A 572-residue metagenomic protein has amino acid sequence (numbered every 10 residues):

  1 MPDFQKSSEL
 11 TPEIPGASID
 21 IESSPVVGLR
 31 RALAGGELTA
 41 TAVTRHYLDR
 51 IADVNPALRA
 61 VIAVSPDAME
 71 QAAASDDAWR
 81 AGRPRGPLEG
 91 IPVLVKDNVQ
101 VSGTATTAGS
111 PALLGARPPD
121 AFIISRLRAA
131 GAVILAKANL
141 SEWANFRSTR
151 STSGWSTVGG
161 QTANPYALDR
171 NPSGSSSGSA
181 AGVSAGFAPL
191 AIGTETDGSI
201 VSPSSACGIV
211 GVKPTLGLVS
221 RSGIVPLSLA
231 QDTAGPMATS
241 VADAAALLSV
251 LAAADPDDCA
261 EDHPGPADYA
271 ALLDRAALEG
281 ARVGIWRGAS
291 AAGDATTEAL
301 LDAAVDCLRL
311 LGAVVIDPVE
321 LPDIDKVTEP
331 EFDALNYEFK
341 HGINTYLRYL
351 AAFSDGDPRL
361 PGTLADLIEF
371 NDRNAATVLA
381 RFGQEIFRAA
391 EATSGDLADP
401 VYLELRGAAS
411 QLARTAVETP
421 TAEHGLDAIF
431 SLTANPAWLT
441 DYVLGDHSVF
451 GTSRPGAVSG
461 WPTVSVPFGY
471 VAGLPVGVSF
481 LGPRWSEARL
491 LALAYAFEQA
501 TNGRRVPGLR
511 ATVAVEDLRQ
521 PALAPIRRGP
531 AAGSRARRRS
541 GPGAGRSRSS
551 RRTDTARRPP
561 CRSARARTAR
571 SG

Functional and structural regions predicted by a protein language model:
M1-D77, G103, R287, D302-A313 (+4 more regions): An N-terminal boundary/leader segment
E22, G90, V99-A105, Q231-T233 (+1 more regions): Gly/Ser-rich, acidic/histidine-flanked active-site/gating loops
T39-T41, A57-L58, P84, E89-I91 (+9 more regions): Loop/turn elements at helix/coil->beta-strand transitions in domains of secreted/extracellular proteins
D53, V133, S184-G284, D302-L310 (+3 more regions): Structural helix-boundary/capping segments
L88-A234, C259, W286-G288, I429-L444: Short glycine/serine-rich loop/turn segments
E89-A108, L272-W286, Y337-L412, P467-P475: Short helix-loop capping/hinge segments that flank enzyme active sites or metal/cofactor-binding pockets
L114, A260-H263, D399-E404, H424 (+1 more regions): Short, surface-exposed loop/helix-turn segments at secondary-structure junctions that function as lids/hinges flanking
A531-G572: Compositionally biased, low-complexity flexible segments
